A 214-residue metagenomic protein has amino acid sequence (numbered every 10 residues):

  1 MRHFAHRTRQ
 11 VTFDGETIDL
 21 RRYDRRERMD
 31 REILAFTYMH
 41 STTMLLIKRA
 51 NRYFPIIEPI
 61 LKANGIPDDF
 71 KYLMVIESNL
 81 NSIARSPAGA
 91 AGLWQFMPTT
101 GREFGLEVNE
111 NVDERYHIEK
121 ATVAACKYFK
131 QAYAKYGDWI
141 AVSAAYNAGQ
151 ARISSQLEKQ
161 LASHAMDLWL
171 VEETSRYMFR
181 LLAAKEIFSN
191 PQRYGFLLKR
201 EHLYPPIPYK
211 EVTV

Functional and structural regions predicted by a protein language model:
M1-G65: An acidic, Gly/Ser/Thr/Pro-rich helix-cap/linker signature
M39, T43-F54, A63-I66, S86-W94 (+3 more regions): Solvent-exposed, acidic/flexible segments
I66-I83, V142-N147, L182-K185: Short, functionally critical alpha-helical segments immediately adjacent to catalytic or ligand/cofactor-binding
A84-G89, Q156-E158: Short, solvent-exposed loop/turn and secondary-structure capping segments
A88-E110, T122-A125, F129, I153: Substrate-binding/active-site groove segments that recognize and process beta-1,4-linked N-acetyl-hexosamine
F129-Q156: Catalytic and binding regions of secreted/periplasmic enzymes and modules that target cell-wall glycans
E172-G195: Catalytic cores of secreted or luminal carbohydrate-active enzymes
K199-V214: Primarily a LysM-type cell-wall glycan-binding module
